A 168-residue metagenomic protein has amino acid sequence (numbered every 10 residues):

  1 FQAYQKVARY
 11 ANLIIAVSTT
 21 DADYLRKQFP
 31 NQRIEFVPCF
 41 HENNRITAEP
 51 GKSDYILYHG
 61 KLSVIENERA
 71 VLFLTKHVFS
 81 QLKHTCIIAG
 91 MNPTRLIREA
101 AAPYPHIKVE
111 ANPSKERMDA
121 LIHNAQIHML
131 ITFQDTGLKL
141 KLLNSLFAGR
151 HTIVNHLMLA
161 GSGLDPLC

Functional and structural regions predicted by a protein language model:
F1-I14: Membrane-proximal helix-turn-helix segments that form the acceptor-binding/catalytic region of lipid-linked
Y4, K115-D119, L142: Acidic, amphipathic alpha-helical patches
N12, H123-G137, A148-H151: Acidic donor-binding loop of glycosyltransferase active sites
A16-S18, C39, A89, N155: Replace "coordinates the UDP/GDP/TDP-sugar" with "coordinates nucleotide-activated sugar donors
T20-A22, P93-T94, T152, M158-L159: Alpha-helix capping/helix-boundary segments
K27, E35-H123: Conserved catalytic-core segment of nucleotide-activated headgroup transferases in glycan assembly
K141-N144, A148-H156: Short hydrophobic beta-strand element within catalytic cores of glycosyltransferases and related nucleotide-activated
H156-C168: Short acidic/histidine- and often glycine-rich active-site loop of Leloir-type glycosyltransferases that engages
